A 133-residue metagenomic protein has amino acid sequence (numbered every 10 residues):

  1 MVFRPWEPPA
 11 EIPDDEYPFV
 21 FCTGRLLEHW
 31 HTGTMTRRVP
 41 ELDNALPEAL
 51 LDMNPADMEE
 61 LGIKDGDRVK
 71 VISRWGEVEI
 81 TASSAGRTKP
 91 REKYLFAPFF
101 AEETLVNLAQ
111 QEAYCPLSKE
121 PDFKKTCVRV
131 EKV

Functional and structural regions predicted by a protein language model:
M1-R37: Long, low-complexity segments enriched in small/aliphatic residues
T32, T36-D52, A56-V133: Long, contiguous, secondary-structure-rich segments that constitute the structural scaffold of globular domains
